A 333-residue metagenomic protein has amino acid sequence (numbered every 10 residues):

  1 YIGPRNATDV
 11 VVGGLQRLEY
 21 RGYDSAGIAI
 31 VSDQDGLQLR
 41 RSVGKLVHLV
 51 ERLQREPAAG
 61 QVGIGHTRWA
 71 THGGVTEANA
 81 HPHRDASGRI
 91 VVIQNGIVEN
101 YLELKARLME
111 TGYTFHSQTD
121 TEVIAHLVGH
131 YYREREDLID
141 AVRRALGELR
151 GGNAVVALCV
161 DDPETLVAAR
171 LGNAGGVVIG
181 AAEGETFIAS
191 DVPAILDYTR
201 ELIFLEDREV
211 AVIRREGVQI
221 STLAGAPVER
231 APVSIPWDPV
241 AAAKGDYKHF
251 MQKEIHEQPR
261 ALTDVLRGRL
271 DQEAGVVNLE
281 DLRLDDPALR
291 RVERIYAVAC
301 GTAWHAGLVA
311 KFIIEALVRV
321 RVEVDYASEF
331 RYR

Functional and structural regions predicted by a protein language model:
Y1-K244, K248-H249, E257-Y296: Conserved short alpha-helical segments that host acidic/polar catalytic motifs at enzyme active sites
G13, K253-H256, L266, R319-E329: N-terminal beta1-alpha1 cap of cysteine-dependent amidohydrolase-like domains
V98, Q252, W304: Ordered, soluble secondary-structure elements with a strong preference for glycine-centered loop motifs and nearby
R290-R333: Glycine-rich phosphate-binding loops that contact phosphosugars or nucleotide phosphates
